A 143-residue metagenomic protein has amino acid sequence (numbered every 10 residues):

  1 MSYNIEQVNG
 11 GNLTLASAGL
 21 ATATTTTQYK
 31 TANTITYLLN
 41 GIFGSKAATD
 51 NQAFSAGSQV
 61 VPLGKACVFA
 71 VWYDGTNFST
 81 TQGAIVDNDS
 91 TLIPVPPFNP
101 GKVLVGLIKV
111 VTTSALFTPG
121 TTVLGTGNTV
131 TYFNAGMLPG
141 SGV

Functional and structural regions predicted by a protein language model:
M1-V143: Beta-strand-rich solenoidal segments
